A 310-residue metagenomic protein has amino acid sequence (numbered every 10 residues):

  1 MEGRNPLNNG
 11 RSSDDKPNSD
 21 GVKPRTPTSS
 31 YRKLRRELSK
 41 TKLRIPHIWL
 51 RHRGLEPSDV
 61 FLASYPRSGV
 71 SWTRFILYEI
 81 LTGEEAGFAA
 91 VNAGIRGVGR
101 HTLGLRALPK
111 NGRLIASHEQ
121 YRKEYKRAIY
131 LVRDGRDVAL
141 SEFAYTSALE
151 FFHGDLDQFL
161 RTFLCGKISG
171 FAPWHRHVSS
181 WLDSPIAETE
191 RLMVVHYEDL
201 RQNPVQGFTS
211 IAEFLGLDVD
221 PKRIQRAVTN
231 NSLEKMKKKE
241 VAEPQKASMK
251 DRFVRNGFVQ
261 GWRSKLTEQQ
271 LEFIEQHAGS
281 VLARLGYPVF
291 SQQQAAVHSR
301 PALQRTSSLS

Functional and structural regions predicted by a protein language model:
E2-V195, A247-S248, F253-S310: PAPS-dependent sulfotransferase catalytic domain
G69-G83, V194-V219, A227, K235 (+1 more regions): PAPS/PAP-binding and catalytic site of the sulfotransferase fold
F88-V91, D220-R226: A short coil-to-beta-strand element that immediately follows conserved catalytic motifs
K222-A227, S291-A295: Short, glycine/acidic-rich hinge or "gate" loops at secondary-structure transitions that mediate conformational
Q225-S232, L271: C-terminal anion-handling pockets and recognition modules
T229-K250: Short acidic/His-enriched helical or mixed secondary-structure segments at domain edges of catalytic enzymes and some
